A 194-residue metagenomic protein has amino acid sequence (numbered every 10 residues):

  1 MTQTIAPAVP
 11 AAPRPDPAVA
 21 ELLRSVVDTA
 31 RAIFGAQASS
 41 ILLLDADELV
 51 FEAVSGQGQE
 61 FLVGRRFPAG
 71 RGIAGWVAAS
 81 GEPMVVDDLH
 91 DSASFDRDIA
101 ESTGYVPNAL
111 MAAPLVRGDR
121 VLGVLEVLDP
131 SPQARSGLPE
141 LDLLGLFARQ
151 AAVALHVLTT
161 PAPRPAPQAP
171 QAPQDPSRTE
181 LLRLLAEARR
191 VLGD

Functional and structural regions predicted by a protein language model:
D16, S40-L62: GAF sensory/regulatory domain recognition with acknowledged cross-activation on helical regulatory dimers
A18-Q37, I41, I73: Amphipathic alpha-helical coiled-coil segments that mediate homodimerization and allosteric signal transmission
Q57-L62, D87-A109, D129: Signal-transducing coupling segments at domain and membrane junctions
F61-M84: Acidic/proline- and glycine-rich, intrinsically disordered low-complexity segments that serve as regulatory linkers
N108-V116: A short, aliphatic-rich beta-strand micro-motif
V124-A134: Short beta-strand-to-loop transition segments that serve as allosteric relay/switch motifs in sensory/regulatory domains
L141, G145-A152, A162: Allosteric cytosolic regulatory segments
T159-D194: Signal-transducing coiled-coil/dimerization helices and immediately adjacent hinge/linker segments that couple sensory
